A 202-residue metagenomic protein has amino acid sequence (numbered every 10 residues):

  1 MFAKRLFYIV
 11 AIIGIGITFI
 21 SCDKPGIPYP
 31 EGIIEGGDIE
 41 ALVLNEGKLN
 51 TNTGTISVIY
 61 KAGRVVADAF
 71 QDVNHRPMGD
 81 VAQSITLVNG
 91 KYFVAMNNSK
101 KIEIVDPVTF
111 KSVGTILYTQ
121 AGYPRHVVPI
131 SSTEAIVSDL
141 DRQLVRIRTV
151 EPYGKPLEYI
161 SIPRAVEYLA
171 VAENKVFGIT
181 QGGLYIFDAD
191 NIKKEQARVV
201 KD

Functional and structural regions predicted by a protein language model:
F2-L6, I13-A41: Bacterial Sec-dependent N-terminal signal peptides
Y29-P30, G79-S84, G122-I130, R164-E173 (+1 more regions): Repeated scaffold domains used in trafficking and secretory/extracellular systems, primarily beta-propellers
E31-A62: An edge-strand/N-cap motif at the start of beta-rich repeat modules
I39-T51, Y92-N98, P129-I130, I136-D141 (+1 more regions): Conserved beta-strand positions in repeat-built beta-propeller and related beta-rich domains
N50-S57, K101-I104, Q143-I147, G183-D188: Structural motif
K61-A62, D106-F110, R148-Y153, D188-I192: Short loop/turn segments that connect beta-strands within beta-propeller blades
Q71-M78, T115-Q120, E158-P163, R198-D202: Surface loop/turn motifs at the tips and blade-to-blade linkers of beta-strand repeat domains
I160-D202: Solenoidal tandem-repeat scaffolds enriched in leucines and small polar residues
